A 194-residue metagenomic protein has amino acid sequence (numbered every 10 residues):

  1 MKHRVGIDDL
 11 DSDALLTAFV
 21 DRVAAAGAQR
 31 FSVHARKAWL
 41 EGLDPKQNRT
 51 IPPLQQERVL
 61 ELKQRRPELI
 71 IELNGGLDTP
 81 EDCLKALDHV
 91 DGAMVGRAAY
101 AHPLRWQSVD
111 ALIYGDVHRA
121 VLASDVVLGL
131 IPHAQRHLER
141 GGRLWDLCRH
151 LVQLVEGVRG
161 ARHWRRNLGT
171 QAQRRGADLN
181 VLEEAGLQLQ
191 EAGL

Functional and structural regions predicted by a protein language model:
M1-I7, E41-P45: N-terminal small/glycine-rich loop or linker at the start of catalytic domains across soluble metabolic enzymes
H3-V5, K37, L168: Short, histidine-centered active-site or binding-site loop motifs used for metal coordination, general acid-base
I7-D9, D13-V20, A26-R30, L54-L73 (+1 more regions): Alpha/beta catalytic cores of nucleotide-metabolism and tRNA/nucleoside-modifying enzymes
A35-R49: Glycine-rich, proline-tolerant flexible connector loops at the mouths of alpha/beta enzymes
